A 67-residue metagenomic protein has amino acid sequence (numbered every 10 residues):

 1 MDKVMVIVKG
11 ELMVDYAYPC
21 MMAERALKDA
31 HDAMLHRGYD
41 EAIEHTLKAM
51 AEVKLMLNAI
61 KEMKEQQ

Functional and structural regions predicted by a protein language model:
M1-H45, E52-K61: N-terminal acidic leader/helix
M63-Q67: Short, charged early-sequence alpha-helical segments and their helix-coil boundaries
